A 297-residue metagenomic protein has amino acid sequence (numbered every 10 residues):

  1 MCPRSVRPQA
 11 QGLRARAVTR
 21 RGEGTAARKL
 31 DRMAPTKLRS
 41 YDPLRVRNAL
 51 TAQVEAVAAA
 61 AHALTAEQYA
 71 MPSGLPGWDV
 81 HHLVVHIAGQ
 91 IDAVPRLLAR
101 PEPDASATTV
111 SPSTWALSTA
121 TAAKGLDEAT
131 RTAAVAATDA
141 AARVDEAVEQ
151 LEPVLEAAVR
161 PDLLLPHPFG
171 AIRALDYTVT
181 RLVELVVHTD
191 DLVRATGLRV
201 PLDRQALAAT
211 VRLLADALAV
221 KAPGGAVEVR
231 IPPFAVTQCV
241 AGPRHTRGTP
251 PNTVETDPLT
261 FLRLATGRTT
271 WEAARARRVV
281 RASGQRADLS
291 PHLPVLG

Functional and structural regions predicted by a protein language model:
M1-H62, E67, G297: Actinobacteria-biased recognition of intrinsically disordered, low-complexity terminal regions
R28-A34, R100, T121, R247-G297: C-terminal interaction segments
R28-R45, A93-E149: Short, helix-capping/interhelical loops that line the mouth of catalytic, cofactor-, or ligand-binding pockets
V46-Q53, A140-A147, T178-R181, L207 (+1 more regions): Amphipathic alpha-helix face/heptad-repeat signature
M71-P112, L164-L213: Short, contiguous alpha-helical
L126-R181: Internal, conserved structured core segments that host functional sites
Q205-P233: A glycine-rich beta-turn/hairpin centered on an aromatic-Pro dipeptide
A222-T260: Glycine/small-residue-rich hydrophobic helix-like segments
